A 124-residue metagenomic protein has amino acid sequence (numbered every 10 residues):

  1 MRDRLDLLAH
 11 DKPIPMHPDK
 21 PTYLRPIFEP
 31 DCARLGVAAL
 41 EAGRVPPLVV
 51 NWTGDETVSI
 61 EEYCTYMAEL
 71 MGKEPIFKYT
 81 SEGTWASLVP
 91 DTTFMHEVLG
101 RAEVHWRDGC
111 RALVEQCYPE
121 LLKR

Functional and structural regions predicted by a protein language model:
M1-L24, E29: NAD(P)-dependent short-chain dehydrogenase/reductase
R2, P30, R34, D108-R111: Short, contiguous clusters of charged residues that form electrostatic/catalytic patches at enzyme active sites, used
R4, M95-H96: Structural element of the ATP-grasp superfamily
L7-D11, A39-G43, Q116, E120: Generic structural signal for alpha-helix termini and adjacent loop/cap motifs
A9-K12, H96-V104: Short, flexible active-site recognition loops that position polar ligands and cofactors
L24-P30, D55-V58, S87-P90, R101-V104: Residue-level signal for the nucleotide or nucleotide-sugar donor/cofactor binding architecture
A33-A86, T92: Mid/C-terminal beta-alpha module of Rossmann-like enzyme folds, strongest in SDR-family dehydrogenases/epimerases
W106-R124: Amphipathic terminal alpha-helices
